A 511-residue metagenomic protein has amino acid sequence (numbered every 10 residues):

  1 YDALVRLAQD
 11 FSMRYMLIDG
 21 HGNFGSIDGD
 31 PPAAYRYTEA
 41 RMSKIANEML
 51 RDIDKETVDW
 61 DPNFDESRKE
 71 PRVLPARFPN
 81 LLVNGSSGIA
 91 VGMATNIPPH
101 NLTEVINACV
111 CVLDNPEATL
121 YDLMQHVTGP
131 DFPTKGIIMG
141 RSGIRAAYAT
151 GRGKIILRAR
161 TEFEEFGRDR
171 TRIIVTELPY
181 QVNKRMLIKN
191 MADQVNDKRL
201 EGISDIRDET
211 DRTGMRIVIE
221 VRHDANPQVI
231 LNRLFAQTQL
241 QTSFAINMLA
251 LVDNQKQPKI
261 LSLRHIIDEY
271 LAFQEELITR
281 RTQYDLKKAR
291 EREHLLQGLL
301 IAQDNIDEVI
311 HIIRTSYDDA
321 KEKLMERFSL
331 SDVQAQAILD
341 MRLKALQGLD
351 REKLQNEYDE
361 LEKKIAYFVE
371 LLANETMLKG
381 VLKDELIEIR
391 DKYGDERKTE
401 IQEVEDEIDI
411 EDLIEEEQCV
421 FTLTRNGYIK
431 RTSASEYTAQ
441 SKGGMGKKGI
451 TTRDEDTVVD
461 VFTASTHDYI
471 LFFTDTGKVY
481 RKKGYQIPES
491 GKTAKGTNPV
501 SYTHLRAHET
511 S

Functional and structural regions predicted by a protein language model:
Y1-L7, F11, R351-L354: Extended, well-ordered alpha-helical scaffold/bundle regions in very large, multi-domain proteins
D2-V5, R36, A40, G380-D384: An alpha-helix initiation/capping motif
L7, F11, G22-G25, P32-S87 (+2 more regions): Long, basic N-terminal domains or extensions that often function in RNA/ssDNA interaction or organelle/cellular
S12-M13, A46, N80-L82, I155-E165: Short beta-strand elements
I18-S26, D211-T213, M341: Short, conserved phosphate-binding/catalytic loop or strand-edge motifs used in phosphoryl-/nucleotidyl-transfer
D30, A34, T38, E70-L82 (+5 more regions): Secondary-structure capping and boundary motifs in well-ordered enzyme cores
S87, M93-R506, S511: C-terminal interaction appendages of subunits in large macromolecular complexes
